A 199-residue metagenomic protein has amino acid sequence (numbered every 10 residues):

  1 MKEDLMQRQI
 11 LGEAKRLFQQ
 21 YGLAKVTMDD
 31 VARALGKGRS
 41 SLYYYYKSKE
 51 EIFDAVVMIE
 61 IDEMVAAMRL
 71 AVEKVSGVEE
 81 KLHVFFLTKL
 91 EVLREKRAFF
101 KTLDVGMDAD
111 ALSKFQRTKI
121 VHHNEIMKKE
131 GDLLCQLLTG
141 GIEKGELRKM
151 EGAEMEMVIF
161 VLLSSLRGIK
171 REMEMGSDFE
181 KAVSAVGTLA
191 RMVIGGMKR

Functional and structural regions predicted by a protein language model:
L5, Q9, L17-E51, A55: Helix-turn-helix
Q20-A24, V75, K96, K144: Short coil/turn segments at alpha/beta junctions that flank glycine-rich nucleotide-binding fingerprints
A55, R69-A98, E154, I159-L162: Hydrophobic alpha-helical connector segments
M58-V65: Short, basic, alpha-helical segments at the C-terminal edge of helix-turn-helix-like DNA-binding modules
A71, F100-L103, M107-A111, I169 (+1 more regions): Secondary-structure edge/capping motif, primarily at the C-terminal ends of alpha-helices and the immediately following
E80-H83, N124-K128, T139-V161, E180-S184: All-alpha amphipathic helical-bundle segments outside canonical DNA-binding/catalytic cores that form hydrophobic
T88-V92, D132, Q136-K144, F160-R199: C-terminal peripheral helix-coil segments that are non-catalytic and often amphipathic
L90-C135, E143-E146, G152: Short secondary-structure transition hinges
